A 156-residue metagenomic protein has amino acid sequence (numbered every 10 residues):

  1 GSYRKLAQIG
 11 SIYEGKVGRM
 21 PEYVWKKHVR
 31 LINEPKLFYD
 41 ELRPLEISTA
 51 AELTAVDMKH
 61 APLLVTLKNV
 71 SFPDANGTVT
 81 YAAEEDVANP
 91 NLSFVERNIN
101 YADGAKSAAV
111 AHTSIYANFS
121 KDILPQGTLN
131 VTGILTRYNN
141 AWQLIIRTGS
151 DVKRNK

Functional and structural regions predicted by a protein language model:
G1-K156: OB-fold nucleic-acid-binding modules
